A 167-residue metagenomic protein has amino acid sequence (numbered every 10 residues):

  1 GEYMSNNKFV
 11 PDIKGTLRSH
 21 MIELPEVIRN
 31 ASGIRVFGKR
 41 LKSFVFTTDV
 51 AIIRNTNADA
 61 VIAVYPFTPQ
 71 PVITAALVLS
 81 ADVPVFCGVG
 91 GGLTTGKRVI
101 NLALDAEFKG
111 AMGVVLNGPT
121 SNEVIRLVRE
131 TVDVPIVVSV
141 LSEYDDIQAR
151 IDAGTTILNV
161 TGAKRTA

Functional and structural regions predicted by a protein language model:
Y3-V85, G91-K97, F108: Conserved N-terminal beta1-alpha1 strand-loop-helix module at the mouth
G33, S80-G91, E130-S142, G154-T155: Short beta-strand/loop segments at the ligand-binding rim of alpha/beta enzyme cores
N55, F108, T131, D152-A153: Alpha-helix termination/capping residues and helix-transition junctions
V61-I62, V115, L158-N159: Conserved beta-strand positions in the central sheet of alpha/beta enzyme cores
Y65-S80, T94-V99, N117-D133, E143-Q148 (+1 more regions): Active-site-adjacent beta->alpha loops and helix N-cap segments on the catalytic face of soluble alpha/beta enzymes
D82, C87, A103-A106, G110-G118: Glycine- and small hydrophobic-enriched segments that form the cores of compact globular domains
A149-A153, I157-T161: Strongly charged, low-complexity linkers/loops
